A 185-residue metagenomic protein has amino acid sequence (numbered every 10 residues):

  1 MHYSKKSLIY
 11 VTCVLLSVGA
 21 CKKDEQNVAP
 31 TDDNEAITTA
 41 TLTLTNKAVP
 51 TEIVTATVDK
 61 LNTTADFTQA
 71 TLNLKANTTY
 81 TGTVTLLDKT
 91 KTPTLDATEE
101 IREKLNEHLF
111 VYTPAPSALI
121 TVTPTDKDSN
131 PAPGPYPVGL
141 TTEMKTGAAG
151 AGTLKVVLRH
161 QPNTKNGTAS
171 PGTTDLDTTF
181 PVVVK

Functional and structural regions predicted by a protein language model:
Y3-K5, V14-T41: Bacterial Sec-dependent N-terminal signal peptides
T31-D33, Q69-A76, P171: Short, solvent-exposed beta-strand/turn "edge" segments of beta-rich domains on protein surfaces
T38-L44, I101-P116: Extended low-complexity, serine/threonine- and proline-enriched intrinsically disordered segments
V49-K75: N-terminal edge beta-strand
E52-V54, D175-T178: Extracellular and select intracellular beta-sandwich modules with Ser/Thr-enriched, small-residue motifs on
T78-G82: Short beta-strand segments enriched for Tyr within beta-sheet-rich domains, predominantly fibronectin type III
D88-D96, Q161-G167: Short acidic/polar inter-strand loop motif in beta-rich domains
P114-G172, F180-V184: Helix-rich interaction surfaces within compact, conserved domain-sized segments that mediate assembly or partner
